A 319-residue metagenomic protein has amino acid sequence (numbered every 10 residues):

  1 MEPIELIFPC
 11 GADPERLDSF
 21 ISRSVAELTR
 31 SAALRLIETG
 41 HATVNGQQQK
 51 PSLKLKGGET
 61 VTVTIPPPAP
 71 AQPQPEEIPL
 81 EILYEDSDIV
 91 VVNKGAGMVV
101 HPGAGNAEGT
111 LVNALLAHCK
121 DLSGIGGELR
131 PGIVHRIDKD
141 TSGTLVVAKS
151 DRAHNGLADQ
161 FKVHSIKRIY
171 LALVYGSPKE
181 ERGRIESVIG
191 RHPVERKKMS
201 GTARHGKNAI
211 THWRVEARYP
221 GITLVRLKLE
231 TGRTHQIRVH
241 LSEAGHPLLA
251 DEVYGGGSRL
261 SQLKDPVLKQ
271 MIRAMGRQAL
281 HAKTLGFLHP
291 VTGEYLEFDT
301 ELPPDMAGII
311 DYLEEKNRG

Functional and structural regions predicted by a protein language model:
M1-E195, D305-E315: RNA pseudouridine synthases
V63-I65, V194-K197, N208, K264-Q270: Short Pro/Gly-enriched beta-strand edge/turn motifs at strand-loop
I78, K197-T202, K269-A274: Short, P/G- and charge-enriched loop/turn segments at secondary-structure junctions
V92, V239, A250: Active-site flanking residues adjacent to catalytic metal/cofactor-binding acidic residues
V99, G257, Y295: Conserved protein kinase catalytic core
G127-D159, K167, L171, E186 (+2 more regions): The conserved catalytic core of RNA pseudouridine synthases
L249-F287: RNA substrate-recognition surfaces in RNA-acting enzymes
